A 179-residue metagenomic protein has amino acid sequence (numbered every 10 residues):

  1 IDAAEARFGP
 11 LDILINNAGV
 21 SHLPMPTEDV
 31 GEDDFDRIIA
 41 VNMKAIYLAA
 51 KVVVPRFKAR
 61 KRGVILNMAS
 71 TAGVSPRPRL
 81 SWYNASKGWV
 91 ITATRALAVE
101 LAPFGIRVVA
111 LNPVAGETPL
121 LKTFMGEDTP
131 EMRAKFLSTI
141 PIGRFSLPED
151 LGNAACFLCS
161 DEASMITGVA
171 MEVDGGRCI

Functional and structural regions predicted by a protein language model:
S21-P24, S75, C156, T167-I179: Short C-terminal tail/terminal secondary-structure segment of NAD(P)H-dependent dehydrogenase/reductase domains
M25-T27, G31-D36, M132, F136: Substrate-binding pocket helix/loop in short-chain dehydrogenase/reductase
T27-E28, S75-S81, P103-F104, G143 (+1 more regions): Active-site loop immediately N-terminal to the catalytic Tyr-X3-Lys motif of short-chain dehydrogenase/reductase
A50, S86, T94: Active-site helix of classical SDR
P55, V99-P103, S164: Alpha-helical segment proximal to the catalytic Tyr-Lys
S70: Residue(s) in the substrate-gating loop at a strand-loop-helix junction that position the organic substrate next
A110, A134-E162, I166, V173-G175: C-terminal helical subdomain
